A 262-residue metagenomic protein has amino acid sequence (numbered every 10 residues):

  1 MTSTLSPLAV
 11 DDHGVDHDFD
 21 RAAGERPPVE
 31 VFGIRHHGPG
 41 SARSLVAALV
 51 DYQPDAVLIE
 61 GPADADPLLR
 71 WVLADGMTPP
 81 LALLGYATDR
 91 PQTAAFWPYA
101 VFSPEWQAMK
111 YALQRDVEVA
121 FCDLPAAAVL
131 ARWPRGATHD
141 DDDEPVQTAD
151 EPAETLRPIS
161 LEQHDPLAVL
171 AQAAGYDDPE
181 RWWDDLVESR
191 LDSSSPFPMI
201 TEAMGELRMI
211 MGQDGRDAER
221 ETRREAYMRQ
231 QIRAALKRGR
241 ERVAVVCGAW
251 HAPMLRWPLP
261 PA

Functional and structural regions predicted by a protein language model:
M1-A262: Compositional signal for N-terminal targeting/processing segments
